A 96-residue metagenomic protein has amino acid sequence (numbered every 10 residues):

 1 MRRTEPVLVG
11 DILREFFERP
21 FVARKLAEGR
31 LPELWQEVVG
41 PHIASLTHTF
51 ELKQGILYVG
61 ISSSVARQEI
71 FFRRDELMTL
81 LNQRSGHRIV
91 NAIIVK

Functional and structural regions predicted by a protein language model:
M1-Q36, F50, Q83, H87-V95: N-terminal presequence-like segments and adjacent domain-start helices
F21, Q54-F72: A short interface-forming secondary-structure element
K25, I43, E69: Short acidic, gly/pro-rich beta-turn/loop elements at beta-sheet edges and active-site/ligand-binding grooves
L34-Y58: Short edge beta-strands and adjacent turn/loop segments
P41, S64-V65, H87: Short, charged/polar surface micro-motifs in flexible loops or helix N-caps
S62, V95-K96: Short loop/turn motifs enriched for small/polar and acidic residues
I70-I89: Short, non-transmembrane amphipathic alpha-helical segments
